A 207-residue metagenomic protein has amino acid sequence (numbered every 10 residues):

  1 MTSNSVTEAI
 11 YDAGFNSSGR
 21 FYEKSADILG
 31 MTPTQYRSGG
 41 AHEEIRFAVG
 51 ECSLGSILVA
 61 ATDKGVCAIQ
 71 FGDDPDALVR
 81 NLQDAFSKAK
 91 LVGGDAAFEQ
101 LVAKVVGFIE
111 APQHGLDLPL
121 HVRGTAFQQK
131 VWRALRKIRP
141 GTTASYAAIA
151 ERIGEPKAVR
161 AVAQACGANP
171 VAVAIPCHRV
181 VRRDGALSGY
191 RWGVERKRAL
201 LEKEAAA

Functional and structural regions predicted by a protein language model:
M1-G14, G19-K157, K203-A207: Basic nucleic-acid-binding alpha-helical/helix-turn surface characteristic of O6-alkylguanine DNA
K157-A199: Short glycine/serine-rich loop segments
